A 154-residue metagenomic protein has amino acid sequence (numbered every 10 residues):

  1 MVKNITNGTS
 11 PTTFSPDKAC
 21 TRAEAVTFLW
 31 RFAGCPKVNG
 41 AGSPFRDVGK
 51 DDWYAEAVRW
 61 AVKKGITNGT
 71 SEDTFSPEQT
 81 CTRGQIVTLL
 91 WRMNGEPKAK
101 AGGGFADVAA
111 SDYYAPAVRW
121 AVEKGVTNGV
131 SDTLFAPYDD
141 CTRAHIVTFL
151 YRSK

Functional and structural regions predicted by a protein language model:
V2-E56, K63-G84, L90-P116, N128-R143 (+1 more regions): Feature responds to low-complexity, polar/acidic, surface-exposed segments characteristic of secreted/exported proteins
I146-T148: Short, structured beta-strand segments at or near domain termini in extracellular proteins/domains
